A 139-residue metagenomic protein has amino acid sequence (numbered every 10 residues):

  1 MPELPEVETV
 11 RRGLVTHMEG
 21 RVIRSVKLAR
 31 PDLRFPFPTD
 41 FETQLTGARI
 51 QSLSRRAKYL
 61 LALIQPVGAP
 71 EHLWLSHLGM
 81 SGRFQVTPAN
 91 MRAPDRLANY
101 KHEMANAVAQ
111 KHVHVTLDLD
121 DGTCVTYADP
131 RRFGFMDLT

Functional and structural regions predicted by a protein language model:
M1-T139: Structured catalytic/nucleic-acid-binding cores of DNA maintenance enzymes
